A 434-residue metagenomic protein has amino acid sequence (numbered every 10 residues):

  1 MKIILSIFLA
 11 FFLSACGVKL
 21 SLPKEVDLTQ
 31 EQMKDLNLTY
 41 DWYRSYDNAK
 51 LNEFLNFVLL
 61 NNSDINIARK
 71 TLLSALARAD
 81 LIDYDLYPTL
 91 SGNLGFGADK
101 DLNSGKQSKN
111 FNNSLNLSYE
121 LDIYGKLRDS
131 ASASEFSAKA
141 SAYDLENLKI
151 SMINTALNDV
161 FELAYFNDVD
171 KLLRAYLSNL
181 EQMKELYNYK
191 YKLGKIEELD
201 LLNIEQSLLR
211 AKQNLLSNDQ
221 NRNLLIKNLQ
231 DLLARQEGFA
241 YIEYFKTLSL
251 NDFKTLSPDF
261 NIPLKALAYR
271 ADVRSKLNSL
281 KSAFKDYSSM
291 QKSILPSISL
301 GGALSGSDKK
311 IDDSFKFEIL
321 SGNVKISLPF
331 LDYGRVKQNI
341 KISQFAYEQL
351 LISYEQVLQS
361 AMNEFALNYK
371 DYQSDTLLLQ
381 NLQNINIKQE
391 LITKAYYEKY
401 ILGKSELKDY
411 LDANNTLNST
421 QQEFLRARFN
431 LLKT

Functional and structural regions predicted by a protein language model:
M1-I4: Positively charged n-region of N-terminal signal peptides that target proteins for export
S6-S14: Bacterial N-terminal signal peptides
C16-R78, L250-K281, F330, L358 (+1 more regions): Bacterial Sec-pathway N-terminal export signals of envelope proteins
M33, E197, L201, L216-L267 (+2 more regions): Short, solvent-exposed, mixed-charge loop/turn linkers that connect secondary-structure elements
L55, N112-N116, V160, P263 (+3 more regions): Membrane-embedded beta-strand positions in outer-membrane beta-barrel channels/transporters
N66, L86-S108, S118-N147, R274 (+3 more regions): Small/polar (Gly/Ser/Thr/Ala-rich) solvent-exposed segments that form structured loops/beta-strands/short helices used
I67-I82, L148, M152-L177, Q182-K184 (+6 more regions): Amphipathic alpha-helical coiled-coil segments
N218, A271-D272, L350, A427: Metallo-beta-lactamase
